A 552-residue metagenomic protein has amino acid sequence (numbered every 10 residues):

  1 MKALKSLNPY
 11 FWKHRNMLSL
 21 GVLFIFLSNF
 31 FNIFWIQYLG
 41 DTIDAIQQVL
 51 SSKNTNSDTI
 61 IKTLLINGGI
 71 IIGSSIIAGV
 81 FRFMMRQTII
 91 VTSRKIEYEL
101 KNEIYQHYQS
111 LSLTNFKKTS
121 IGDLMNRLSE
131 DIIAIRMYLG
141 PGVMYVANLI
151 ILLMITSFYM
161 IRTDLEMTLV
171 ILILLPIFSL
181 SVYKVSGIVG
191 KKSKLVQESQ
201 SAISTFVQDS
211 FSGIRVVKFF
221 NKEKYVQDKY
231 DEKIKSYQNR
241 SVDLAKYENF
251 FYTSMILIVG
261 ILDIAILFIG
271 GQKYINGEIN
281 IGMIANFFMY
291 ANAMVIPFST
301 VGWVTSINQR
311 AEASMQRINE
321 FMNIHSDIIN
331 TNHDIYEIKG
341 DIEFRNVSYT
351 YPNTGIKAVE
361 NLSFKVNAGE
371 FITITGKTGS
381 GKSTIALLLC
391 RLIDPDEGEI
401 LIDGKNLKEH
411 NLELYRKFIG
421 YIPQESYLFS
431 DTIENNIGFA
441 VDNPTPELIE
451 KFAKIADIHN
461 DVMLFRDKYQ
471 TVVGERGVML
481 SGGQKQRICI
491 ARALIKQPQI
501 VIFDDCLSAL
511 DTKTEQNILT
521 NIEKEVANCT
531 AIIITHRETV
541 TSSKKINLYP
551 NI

Functional and structural regions predicted by a protein language model:
A3, F11, M85, I89-I90 (+1 more regions): Juxtamembrane loop-to-helix connectors within ABC transporter transmembrane domains
K13, L113-T114, E130-L139, V143 (+7 more regions): An intracellular "coupling" helix at the cytosolic face of ABC transporter transmembrane type-1 domains
K13, M17-F30, F34, I77 (+2 more regions): Transmembrane helices of ABC transporter permease
N16-D41, N67, I71, R86-I90 (+5 more regions): Alpha-helical segments in transporter systems
L18-F81, I161-E166, G277-I281: Transmembrane helix-loop-helix hairpins at lipid-water interfaces of multipass membrane proteins, especially the type-1
S57, E337-I552: ABC-type nucleotide-binding domain
R94, N102-N126, E130-I132, T205-K229 (+5 more regions): Short intracellular "coupling" helices and adjacent cytoplasmic loop segments at the cytosolic face of multi-pass
K218, K222, K246, M294-F321: Cytosolic ends of transmembrane helices, especially the final helix of ABC transmembrane type-1 domains
